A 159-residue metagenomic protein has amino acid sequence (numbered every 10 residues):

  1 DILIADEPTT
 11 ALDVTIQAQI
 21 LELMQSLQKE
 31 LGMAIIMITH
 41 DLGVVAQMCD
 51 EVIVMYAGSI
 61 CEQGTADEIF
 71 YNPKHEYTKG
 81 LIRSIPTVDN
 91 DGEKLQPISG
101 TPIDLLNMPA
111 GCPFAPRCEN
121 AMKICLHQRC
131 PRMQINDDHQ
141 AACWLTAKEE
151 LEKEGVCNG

Functional and structural regions predicted by a protein language model:
I4-P8, L12-E93: P-loop NTP-binding/switch modules centered on Walker-like glycine-rich loops
T65-G159: Short catalytic/signature loops enriched in Gly
